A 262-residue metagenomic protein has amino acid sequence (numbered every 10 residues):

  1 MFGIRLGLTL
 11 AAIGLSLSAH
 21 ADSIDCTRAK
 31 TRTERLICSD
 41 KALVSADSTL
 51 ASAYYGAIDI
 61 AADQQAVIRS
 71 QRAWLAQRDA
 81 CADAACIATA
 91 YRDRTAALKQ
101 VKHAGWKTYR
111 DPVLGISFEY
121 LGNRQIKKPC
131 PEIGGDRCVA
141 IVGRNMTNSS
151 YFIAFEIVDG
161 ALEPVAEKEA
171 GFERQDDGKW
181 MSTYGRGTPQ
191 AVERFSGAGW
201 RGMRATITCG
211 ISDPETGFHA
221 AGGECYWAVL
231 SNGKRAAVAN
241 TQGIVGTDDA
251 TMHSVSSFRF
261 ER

Functional and structural regions predicted by a protein language model:
M1-L8: Bacterial N-terminal signal peptides that target proteins for export
G14-S18: N-terminal signal peptide c-region/cleavage motif recognized by signal peptidases
A19, T31, W74, D79 (+5 more regions): Residue-level signal for mature regions of secreted extracellular proteins and peptides
A19-W106, I126, C138, N148-S149 (+1 more regions): N-terminal alpha-helical modules
T95, R124-Q125, G233-R262: Surface-exposed amphipathic alpha-helical segments
K99-V101, I157-G160, S256-R262: Short beta-strand-to-coil "C-cap" segments at the C-terminal boundary of structured domains/repeats, marking
G105-G134: N-terminal "mature-domain start" segment
P129-V238, G243: Conserved polar/disulfide-associated segments of primarily extracytoplasmic proteins
